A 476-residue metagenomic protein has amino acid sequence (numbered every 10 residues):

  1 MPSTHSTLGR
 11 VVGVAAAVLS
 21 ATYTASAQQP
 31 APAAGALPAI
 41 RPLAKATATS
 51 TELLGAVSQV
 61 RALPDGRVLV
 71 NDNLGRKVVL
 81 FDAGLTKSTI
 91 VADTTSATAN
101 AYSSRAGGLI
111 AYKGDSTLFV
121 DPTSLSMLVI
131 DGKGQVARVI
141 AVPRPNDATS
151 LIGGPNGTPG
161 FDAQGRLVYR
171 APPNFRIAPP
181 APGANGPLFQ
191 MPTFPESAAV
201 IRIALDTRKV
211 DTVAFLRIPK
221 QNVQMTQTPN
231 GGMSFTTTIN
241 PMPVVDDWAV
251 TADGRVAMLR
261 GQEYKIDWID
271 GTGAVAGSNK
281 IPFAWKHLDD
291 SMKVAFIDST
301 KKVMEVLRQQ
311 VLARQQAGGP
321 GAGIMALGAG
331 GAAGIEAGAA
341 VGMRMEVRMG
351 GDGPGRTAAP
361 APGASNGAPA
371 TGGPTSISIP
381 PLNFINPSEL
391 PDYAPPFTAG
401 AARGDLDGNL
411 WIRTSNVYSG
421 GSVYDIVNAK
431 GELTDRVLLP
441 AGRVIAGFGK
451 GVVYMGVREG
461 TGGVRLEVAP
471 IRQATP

Functional and structural regions predicted by a protein language model:
M1-A15: Bacterial N-terminal signal peptides that target proteins for export
V12-L19, R348: N-terminal non-cleavable signal-anchor helices
V18-S26: C-terminal segment of classical bacterial N-terminal signal peptides
A25-P476: Eukaryotic scaffold repeat domains enriched in small/polar residues
